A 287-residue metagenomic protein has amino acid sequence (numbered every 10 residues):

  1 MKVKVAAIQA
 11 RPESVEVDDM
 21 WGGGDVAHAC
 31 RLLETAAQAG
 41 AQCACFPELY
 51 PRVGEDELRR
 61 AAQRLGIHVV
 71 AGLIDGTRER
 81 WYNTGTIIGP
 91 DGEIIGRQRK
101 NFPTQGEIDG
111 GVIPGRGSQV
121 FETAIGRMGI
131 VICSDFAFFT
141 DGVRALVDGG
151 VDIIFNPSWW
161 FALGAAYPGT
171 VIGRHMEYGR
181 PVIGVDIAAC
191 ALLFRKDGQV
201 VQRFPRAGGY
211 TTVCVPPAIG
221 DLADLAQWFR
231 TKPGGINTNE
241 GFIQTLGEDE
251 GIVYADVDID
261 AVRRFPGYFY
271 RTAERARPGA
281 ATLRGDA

Functional and structural regions predicted by a protein language model:
K2-M20, C45, R97, G126-D135 (+1 more regions): Active-site-proximal beta-strand elements of phosphoester/diester hydrolases
A6, T86-I88, T212-C214, V253-A255: Conserved hydrophobic/aromatic positions in well-ordered beta-strands
I8-A10, E48-L49, G72-I74, K100-N101 (+3 more regions): Active-site-proximal beta-strand/loop segments in catalytic clefts of secreted hydrolases
E13, V17-R97, G106, W160-P181: Cys-nucleophile CN-hydrolase/nitrilase-fold catalytic domain and related Cys-dependent amidase chemistry that acts on
V17-D19, G96, L222-L225, R264-Y268: Short, charged, solvent-exposed linker or helix-capping segments at domain edges/interfaces that act as flexible hinges
G54-V70, A137-V253: CN hydrolase (nitrilase-like) catalytic-core segments centered on the catalytic cysteine and neighboring Lys/Glu
T77-D152, P157-G173, E177, R206-A207 (+3 more regions): Active-site catalytic loop in hydrolytic enzyme cores
G235-A287: A short C-terminal boundary segment appended to hydrolase-like catalytic domains
